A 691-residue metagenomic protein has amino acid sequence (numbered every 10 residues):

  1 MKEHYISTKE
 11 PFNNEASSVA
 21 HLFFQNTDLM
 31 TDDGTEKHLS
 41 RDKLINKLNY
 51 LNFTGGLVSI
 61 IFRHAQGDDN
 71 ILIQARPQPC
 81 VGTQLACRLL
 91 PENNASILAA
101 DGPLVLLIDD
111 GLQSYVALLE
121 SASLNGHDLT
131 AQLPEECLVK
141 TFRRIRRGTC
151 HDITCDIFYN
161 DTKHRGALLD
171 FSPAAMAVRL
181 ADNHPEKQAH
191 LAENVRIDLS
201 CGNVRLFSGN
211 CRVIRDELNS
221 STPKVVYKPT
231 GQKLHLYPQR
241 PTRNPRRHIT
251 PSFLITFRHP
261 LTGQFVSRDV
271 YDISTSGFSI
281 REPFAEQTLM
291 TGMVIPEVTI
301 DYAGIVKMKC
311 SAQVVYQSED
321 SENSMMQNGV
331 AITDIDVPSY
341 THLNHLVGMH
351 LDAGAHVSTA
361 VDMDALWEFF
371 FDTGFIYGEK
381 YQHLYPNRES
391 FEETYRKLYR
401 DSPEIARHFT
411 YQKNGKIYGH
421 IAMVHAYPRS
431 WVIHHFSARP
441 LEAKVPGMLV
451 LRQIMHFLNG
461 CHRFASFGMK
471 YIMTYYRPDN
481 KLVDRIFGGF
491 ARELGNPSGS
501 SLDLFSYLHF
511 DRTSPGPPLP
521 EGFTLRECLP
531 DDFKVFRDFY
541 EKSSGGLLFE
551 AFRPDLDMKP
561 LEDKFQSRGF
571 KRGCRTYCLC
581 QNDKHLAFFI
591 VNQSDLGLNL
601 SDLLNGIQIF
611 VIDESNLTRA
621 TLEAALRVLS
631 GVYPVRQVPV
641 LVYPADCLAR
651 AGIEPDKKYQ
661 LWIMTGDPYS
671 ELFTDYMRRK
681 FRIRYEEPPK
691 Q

Functional and structural regions predicted by a protein language model:
M1-H420, H456-R512, R619-A620, G631-V632 (+2 more regions): Structured alpha-helical
F371-H383, F539-F552: Helix-loop element at the rim of GNAT/NAT acetyltransferase active sites that forms part of the acceptor-substrate
F391-T394, L548-L556: A short, aromatic/hydrophobic, helix- or strand-capping loop or linear motif that either lines the entrance/gate
L398-P403, Q566-R572: Short loop/turn motifs at secondary-structure junctions and domain boundaries
R400-K444, C580-L617: Conserved donor-binding loop and adjoining core beta-sheet/short helix segment in diverse acyl/aminoacyl transferases
A443-G460, L617-G631: Conserved acetyl-CoA-binding loop-helix of GNAT-fold acetyltransferases
P560-L561, G573-C578, A587-F589: Exposed, low-structure sequence patches enriched in small/polar residues
A587-T665: C-terminal structured domain segments
